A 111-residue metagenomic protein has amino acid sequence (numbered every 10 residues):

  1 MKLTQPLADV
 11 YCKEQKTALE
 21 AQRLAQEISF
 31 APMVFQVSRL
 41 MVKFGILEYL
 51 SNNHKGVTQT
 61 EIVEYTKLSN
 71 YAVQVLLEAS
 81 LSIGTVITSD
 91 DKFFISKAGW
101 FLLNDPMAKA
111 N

Functional and structural regions predicted by a protein language model:
M1-N111: N-terminal accessory segments
